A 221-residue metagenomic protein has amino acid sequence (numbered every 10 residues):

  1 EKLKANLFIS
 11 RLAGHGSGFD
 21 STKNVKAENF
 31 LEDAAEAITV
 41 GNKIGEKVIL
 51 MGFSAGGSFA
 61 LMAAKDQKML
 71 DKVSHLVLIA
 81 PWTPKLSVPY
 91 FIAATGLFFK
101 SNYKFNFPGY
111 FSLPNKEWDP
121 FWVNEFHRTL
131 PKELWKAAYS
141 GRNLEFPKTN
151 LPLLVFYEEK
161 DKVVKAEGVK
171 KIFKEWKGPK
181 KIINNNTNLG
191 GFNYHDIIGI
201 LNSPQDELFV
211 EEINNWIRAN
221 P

Functional and structural regions predicted by a protein language model:
L3-F19: Conserved alpha/beta-hydrolase
S17-I44: Catalytic nucleophile-loop/oxyanion-hole region of alpha/beta-hydrolase and closely related hydrolase-like folds
M51-A60: Gly/Ala-rich beta-loop-alpha elbow adjacent to hydrolase catalytic centers
V77-S87: Active-site nucleophile loop of the alpha/beta-hydrolase fold
T149, V155-Y157, D161: Short beta-strand/loop motif that positions the catalytic acidic residue of the alpha/beta-hydrolase fold
L151, V164-G178: Short alpha-helix in the alpha/beta-hydrolase fold that links the catalytic acid
W176-I198: Catalytic histidine neighborhood in serine/cysteine hydrolases with alpha/beta-hydrolase-type architecture
G191-P221: Catalytic active-site module of serine/aspartate enzymes centered on a nucleophile-bearing elbow/loop
